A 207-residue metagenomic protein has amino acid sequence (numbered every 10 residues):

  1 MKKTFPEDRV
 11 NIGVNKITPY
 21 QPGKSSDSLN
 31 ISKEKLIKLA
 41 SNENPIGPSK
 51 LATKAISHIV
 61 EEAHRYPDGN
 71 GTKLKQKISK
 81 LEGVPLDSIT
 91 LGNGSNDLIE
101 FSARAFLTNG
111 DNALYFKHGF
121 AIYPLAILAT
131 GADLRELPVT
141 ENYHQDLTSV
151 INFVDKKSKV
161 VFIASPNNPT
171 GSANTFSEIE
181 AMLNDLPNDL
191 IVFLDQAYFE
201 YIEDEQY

Functional and structural regions predicted by a protein language model:
K2-R65: N-terminal "arm"/small-domain region of PLP-dependent enzymes with the aminotransferase-like
K35, S88, D133-R135: Conserved beta-strand segments of alpha/beta enzyme cores
N42-P45, S95-N96, F120, S165-T170 (+1 more regions): Short glycine-rich anion-binding loops that position phosphate/pyrophosphate groups of nucleotides and phosphorylated
G47-S49, I99-E100, Y123-P124, T170-G171 (+1 more regions): Glycine/Thr-rich phosphate-binding loops of Rossmann-like dinucleotide-binding domains
H64, T72-N112: Phosphate-binding glycine-rich loop
A105-I163: PLP-dependent aminotransferase-like
E141-E205: Active-site phosphate-binding strand-loop segment of PLP-dependent enzymes
